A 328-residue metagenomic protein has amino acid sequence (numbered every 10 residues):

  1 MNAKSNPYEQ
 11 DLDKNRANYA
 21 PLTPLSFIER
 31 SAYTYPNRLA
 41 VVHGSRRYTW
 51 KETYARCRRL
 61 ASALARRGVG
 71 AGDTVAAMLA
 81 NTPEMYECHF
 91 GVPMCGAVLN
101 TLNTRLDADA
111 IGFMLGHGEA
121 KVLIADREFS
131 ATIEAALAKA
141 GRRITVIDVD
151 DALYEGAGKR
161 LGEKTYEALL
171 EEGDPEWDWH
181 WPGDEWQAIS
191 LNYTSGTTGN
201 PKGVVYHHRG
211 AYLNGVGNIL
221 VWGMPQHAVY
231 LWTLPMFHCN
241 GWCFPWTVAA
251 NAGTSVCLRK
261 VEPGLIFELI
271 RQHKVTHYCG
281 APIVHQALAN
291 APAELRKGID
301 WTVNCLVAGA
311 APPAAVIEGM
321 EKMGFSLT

Functional and structural regions predicted by a protein language model:
D13-L22, E134, Y154-A188: Flexible, low-complexity linker/hinge segments
Y19-A20, F27-E29, N37-T82, Y86-F90 (+2 more regions): Conserved AMP-binding/adenylate-forming core of the ANL superfamily
F27, R66-R67, M94-E171: Structural core segment of the AMP-binding/adenylate-forming
P36, I147-D148, K164, E171-Y193 (+2 more regions): Conserved pre-ATP/AMP-binding loop-to-beta segment of ANL
T49-K51, I189-L213: Conserved AMP-binding A3 loop
A61, D73-T74, A80-N100, T104-A108 (+5 more regions): A short helix-loop-beta submotif of the ANL/AMP-binding
Y212-V229, F237-H277, A291-P292: Conserved AMP-binding/adenylation subdomain of ANL enzymes
A250, V275-G280, A289-T328: Gly/Ser/Thr-rich phosphate-binding loop
